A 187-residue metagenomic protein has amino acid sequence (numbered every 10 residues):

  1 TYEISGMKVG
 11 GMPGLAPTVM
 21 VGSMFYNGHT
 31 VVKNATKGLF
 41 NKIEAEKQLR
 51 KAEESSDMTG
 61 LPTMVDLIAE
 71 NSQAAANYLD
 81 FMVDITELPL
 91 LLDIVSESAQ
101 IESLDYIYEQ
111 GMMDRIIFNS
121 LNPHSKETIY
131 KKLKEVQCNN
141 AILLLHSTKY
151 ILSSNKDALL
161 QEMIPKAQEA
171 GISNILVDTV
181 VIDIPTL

Functional and structural regions predicted by a protein language model:
Y2-N155: Active-site beta->alpha loop and helix N-cap motifs at the rims of alpha/beta catalytic domains
L133-L187: Catalytic alpha/beta core domains of metabolic enzymes, predominantly
